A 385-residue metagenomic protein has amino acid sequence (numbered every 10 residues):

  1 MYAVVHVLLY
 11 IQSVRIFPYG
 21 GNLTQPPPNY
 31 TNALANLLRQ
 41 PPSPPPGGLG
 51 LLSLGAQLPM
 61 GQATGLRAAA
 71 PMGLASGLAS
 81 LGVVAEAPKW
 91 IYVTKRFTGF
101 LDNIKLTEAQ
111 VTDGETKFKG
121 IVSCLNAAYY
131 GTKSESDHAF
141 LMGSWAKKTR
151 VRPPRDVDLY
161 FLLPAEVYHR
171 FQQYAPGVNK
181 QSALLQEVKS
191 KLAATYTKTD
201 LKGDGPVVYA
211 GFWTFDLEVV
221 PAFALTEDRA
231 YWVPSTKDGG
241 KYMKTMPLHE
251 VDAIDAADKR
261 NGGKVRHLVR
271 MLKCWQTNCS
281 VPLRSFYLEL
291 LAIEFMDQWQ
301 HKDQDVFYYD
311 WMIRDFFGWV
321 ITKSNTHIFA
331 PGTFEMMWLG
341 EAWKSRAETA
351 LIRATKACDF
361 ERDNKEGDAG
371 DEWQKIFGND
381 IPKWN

Functional and structural regions predicted by a protein language model:
Y2-P154, A165-N179: N-terminal regions immediately upstream of nucleotidyltransferase
K105, L163-F171, K180-K189, A224 (+2 more regions): Extracellular/secreted glycoprotein ectodomains characterized by long, lumenal stretches of O-glycosylated
D113-K117, G177-L184, V188, K264 (+1 more regions): Short amphipathic alpha-helical segments
G120-K133, E187-T195, W275-N278: Generic non-transmembrane alpha-helical segments
L125, K147, P176-W232: Conserved catalytic core of two-metal-ion nucleotidyltransferases
M142, V208-T214, V220-A224, I254-I293: Catalytic residues for metal-mediated phosphoryl-transfer on nucleic acids/nucleotides
L225-D258: Aromatic/basic-lined ligand-recognition segments that form π-stacking hydrophobic pockets flanked by Lys/Arg to engage
R266-I376, P382-W384: Conserved nucleotidyltransferase catalytic core and NTase-mimicking acidic/glycine-rich helix/loop elements in nucleic
